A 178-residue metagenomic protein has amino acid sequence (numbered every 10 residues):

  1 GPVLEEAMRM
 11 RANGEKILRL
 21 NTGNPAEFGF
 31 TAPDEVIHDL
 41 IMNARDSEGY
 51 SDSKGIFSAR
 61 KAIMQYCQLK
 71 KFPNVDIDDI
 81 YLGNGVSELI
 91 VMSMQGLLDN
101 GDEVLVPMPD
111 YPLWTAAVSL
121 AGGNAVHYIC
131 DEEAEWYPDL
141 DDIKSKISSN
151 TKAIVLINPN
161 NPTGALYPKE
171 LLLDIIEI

Functional and structural regions predicted by a protein language model:
G1-G85, M92: N-terminal small-domain helix-loop-helix segment of the aminotransferase-like
V3, A7, W114, D174-I175: Aromatic/hydrophobic pocket-lining residues that form π-stacking "cages" and hydrophobic walls in ligand
G23-E27, S87, Y111, N160-P162: Short, solvent-exposed loop/turn segments at secondary-structure junctions
N74-I80, N100-E103, N150: Short acidic capping loops at alpha-helix termini that bridge into adjacent secondary structure
G96-V118: Conserved PLP-anchoring active-site segment centered on the Schiff-base-forming lysine
S119-V126: A short helix-loop-beta submotif of the ANL/AMP-binding
V126, D131-I178: Active-site phosphate-binding strand-loop segment of PLP-dependent enzymes
